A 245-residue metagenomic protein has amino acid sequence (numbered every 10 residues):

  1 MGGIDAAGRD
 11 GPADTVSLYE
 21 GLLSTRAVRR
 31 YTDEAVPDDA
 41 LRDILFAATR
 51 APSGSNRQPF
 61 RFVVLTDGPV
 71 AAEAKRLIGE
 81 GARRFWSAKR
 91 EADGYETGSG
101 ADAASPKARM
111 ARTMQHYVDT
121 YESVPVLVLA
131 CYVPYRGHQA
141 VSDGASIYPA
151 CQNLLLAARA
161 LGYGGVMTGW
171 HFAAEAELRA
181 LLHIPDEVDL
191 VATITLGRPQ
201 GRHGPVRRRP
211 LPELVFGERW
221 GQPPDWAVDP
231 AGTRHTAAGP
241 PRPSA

Functional and structural regions predicted by a protein language model:
G2-D14, V191-A245: C-terminal helix-cap and adjacent tail motif
S17-E34: Generic N-terminal amphipathic, Lys/Arg-enriched alpha-helix
R30-Y31, R61, G164-T168: Short catalytic-loop micro-motif centered on adjacent basic/acidic residues
I44-T49, V126-L181: Small-aliphatic-rich amphipathic alpha-helix that forms the alpha element of a beta-alpha
R50-N56: Glycine-rich phosphate/pyrophosphate-binding beta-alpha loops
N56-P59, E122-V124, D189: Short, basic and Ser/Thr-rich N-terminal targeting/leader segments
V64-A145: Glycine/small-residue-rich phosphate/adenosyl-binding loop
R83-T97, L182-R207: A glycine-rich helix N-cap at a beta->alpha junction
